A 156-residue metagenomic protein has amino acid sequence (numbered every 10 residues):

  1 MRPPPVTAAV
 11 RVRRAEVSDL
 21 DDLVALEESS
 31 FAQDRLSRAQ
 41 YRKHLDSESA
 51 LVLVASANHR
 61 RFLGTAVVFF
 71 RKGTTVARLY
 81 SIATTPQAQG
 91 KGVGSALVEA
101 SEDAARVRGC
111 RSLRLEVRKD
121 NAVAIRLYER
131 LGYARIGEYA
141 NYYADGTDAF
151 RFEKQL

Functional and structural regions predicted by a protein language model:
R2-V10, R14-K91, V98-A100, A104 (+2 more regions): Acetyl-CoA-dependent GNAT
D22, R126-L127: Well-formed, non-transmembrane alpha-helical positions, independent of function
G64, G92-G94, N121, G132-Y133: Conserved phosphate-binding and hydrolysis motifs of nucleotide-dependent enzymes
L79, L113-V117: Conserved hydrophobic beta-strand within the GNAT/NAT acetyltransferase core sheet that lines the active-site cleft
T84, R118-K119: Short amphipathic helical patch at the helix-1/turn junction of helix-turn-helix
S95, T147-L156: Accessory recognition modules or surfaces
V98, N121-A124, N141-G146: Short glycine/proline-centered loop/turn elements that form peptide/ligand docking sites
E116, E129, A134-R151: Conserved catalytic-core motifs of GNAT/GCN5-like acyltransferases
